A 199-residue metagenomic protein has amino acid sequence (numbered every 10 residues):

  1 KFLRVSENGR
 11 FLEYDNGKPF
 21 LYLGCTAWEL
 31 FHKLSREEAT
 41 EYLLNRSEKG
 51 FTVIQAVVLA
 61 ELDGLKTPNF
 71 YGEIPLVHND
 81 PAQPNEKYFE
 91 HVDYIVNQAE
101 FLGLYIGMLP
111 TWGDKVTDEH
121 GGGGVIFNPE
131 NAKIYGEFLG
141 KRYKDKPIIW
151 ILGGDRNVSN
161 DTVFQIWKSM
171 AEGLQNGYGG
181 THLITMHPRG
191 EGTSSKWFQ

Functional and structural regions predicted by a protein language model:
K1: Ligand-binding face of N-terminal immunoglobulin V-set domains in extracellular IgSF glycoproteins
V5-Q199: Active-site mouth of glycoside hydrolases
